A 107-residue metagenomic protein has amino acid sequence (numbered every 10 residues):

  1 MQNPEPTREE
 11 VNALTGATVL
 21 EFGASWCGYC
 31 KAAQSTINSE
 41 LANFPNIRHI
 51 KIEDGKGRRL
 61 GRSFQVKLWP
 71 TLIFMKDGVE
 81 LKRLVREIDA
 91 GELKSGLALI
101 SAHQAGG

Functional and structural regions predicted by a protein language model:
M1-E10: N-terminal "domain-start" segment that seeds a small globular fold
R8, R58-G61: Short hydrophobic/charged patches on amphipathic alpha-helices used for structural packing and interfaces
A13-S25: Short active-site neighborhood of thiol/selenol oxidoreductases, capturing the structured segment around
F22, P45-R59: Thiol-based oxidoreductase modules, predominantly thioredoxin-like and allied folds used for disulfide exchange
C27-C30, L72: The canonical Cys-X-X-Cys-His
Y29-N43: Typically the conserved alpha-helix immediately C-terminal to a functionally engaged Cys/Sec in thioredoxin-like
F64-I73: Structural micro-motif
I73-G107: Non-catalytic, surface beta->alpha helical segment in thiol-disulfide oxidoreductase systems
